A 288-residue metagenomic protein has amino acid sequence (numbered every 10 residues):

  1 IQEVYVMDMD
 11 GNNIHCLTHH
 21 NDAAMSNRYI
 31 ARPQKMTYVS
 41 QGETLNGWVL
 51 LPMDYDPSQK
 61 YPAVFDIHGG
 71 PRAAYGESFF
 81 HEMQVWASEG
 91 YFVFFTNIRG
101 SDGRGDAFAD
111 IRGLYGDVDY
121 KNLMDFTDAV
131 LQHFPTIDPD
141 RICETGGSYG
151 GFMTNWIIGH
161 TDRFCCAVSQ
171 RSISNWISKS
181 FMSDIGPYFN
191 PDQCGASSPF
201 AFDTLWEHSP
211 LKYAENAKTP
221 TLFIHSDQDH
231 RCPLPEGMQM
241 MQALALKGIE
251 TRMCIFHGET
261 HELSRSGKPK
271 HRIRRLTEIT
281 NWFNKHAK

Functional and structural regions predicted by a protein language model:
I1-V6: Structural motif
D8-G11, P199: Low-complexity, intrinsically disordered regions enriched in charged/polar residues
G11-N12, T18-D140, G147, K179-F181 (+1 more regions): Cap/lid segment of the alpha/beta-hydrolase catalytic domain
F95-K288: Active-site-proximal cap/loop segments of hydrolase catalytic domains
